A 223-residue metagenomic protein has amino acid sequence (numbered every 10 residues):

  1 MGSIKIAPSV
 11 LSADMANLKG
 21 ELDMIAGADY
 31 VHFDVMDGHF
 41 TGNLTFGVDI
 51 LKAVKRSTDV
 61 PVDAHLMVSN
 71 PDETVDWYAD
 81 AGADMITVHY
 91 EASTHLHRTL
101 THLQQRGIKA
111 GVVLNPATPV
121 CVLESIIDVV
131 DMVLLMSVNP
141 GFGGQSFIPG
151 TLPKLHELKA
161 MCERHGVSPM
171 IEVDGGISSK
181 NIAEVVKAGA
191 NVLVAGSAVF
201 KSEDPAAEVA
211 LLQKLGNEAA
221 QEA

Functional and structural regions predicted by a protein language model:
M1-T87, E91-H95, K109-A110, L123-V130 (+8 more regions): Conserved N-terminal beta1-alpha1 strand-loop-helix module at the mouth
H32, E172-V173: Generic enzyme active-site microenvironment
Q104: Anion (oxyanion) recognition and catalysis
A117-P119, S178: Short acidic loop-to-helix transition motifs that present clustered carboxylates
V173-G176, V194-A198: Glycine-rich beta-strand-to-loop/alpha-helix junction loops that act as flexible
G176-A188: Acidic, divalent-metal-coordinating active-site segment for phosphoryl/phosphodiester hydrolysis, typified by short
